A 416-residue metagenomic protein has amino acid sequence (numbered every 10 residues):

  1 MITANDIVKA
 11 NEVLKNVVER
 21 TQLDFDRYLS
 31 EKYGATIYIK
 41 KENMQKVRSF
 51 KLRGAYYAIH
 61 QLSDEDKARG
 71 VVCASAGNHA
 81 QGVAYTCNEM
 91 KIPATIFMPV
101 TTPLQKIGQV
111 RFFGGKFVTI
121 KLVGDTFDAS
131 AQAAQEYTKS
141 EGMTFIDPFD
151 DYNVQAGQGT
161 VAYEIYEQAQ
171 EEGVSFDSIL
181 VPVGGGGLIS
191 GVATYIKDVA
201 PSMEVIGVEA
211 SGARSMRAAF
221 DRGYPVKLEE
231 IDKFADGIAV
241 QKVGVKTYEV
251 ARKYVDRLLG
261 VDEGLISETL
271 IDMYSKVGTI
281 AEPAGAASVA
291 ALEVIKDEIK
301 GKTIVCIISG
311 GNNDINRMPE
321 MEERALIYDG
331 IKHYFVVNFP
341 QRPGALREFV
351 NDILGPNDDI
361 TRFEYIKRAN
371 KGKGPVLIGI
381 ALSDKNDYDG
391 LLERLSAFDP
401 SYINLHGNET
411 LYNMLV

Functional and structural regions predicted by a protein language model:
M1-V416: PLP-dependent amino-acid enzyme catalytic core
